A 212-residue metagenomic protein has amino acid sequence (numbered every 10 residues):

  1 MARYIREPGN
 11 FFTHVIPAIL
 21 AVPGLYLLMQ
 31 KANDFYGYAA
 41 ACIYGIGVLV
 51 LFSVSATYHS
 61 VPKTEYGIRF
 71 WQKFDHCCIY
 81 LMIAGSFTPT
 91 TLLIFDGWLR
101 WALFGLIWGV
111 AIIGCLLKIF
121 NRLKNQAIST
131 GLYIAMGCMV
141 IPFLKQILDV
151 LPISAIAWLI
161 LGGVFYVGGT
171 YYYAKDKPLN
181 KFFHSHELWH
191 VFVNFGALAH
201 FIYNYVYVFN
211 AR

Functional and structural regions predicted by a protein language model:
M1-R212: Multi-pass alpha-helical transmembrane bundles in non-GPCR membrane proteins that perform intramembrane catalysis
